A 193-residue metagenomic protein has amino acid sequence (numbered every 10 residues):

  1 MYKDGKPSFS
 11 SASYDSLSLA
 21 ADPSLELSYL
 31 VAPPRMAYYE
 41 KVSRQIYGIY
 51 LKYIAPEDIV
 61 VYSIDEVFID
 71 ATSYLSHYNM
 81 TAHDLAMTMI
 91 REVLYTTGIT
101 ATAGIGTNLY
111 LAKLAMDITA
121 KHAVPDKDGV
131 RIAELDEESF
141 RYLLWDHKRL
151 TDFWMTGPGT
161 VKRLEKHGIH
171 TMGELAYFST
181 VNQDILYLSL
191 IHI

Functional and structural regions predicted by a protein language model:
M1-Y187: Gly/Gly-Pro- and Ser/Thr-rich, intrinsically disordered tail segments characteristic of DNA damage-repair and tolerance
I191-I193: Conserved small/polar residues in nucleotide/adenosyl-binding loops
